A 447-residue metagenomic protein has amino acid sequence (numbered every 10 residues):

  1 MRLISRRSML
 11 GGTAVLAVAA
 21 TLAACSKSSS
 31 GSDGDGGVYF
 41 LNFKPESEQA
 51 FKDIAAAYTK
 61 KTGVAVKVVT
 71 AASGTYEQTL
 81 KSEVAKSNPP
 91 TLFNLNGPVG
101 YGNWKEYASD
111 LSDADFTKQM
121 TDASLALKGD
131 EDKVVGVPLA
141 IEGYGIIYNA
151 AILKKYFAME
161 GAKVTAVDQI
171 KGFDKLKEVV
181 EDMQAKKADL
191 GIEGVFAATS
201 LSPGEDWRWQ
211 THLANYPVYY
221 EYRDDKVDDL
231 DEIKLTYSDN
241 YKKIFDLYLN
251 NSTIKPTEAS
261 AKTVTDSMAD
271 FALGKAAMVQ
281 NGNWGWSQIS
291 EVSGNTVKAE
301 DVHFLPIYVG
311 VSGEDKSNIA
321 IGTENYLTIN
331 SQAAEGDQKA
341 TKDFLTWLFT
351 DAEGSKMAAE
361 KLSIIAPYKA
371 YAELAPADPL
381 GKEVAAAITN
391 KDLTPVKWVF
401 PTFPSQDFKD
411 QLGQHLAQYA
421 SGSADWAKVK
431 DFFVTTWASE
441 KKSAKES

Functional and structural regions predicted by a protein language model:
R2-G100, D113-K118, E160, V311 (+4 more regions): Conserved N-terminal structural module of periplasmic/extracytoplasmic solute-binding proteins
K61, T253, G294-S363: Extracytoplasmic/periplasmic substrate-recognition and gating elements
T70-T79, K171-K175, A259-L273: Short helix-initiation/N-cap motifs at beta->coil->alpha
N96-K154, R208, D301-L305: Hinge/lid segment of periplasmic solute-binding proteins
S112-A126, D168-Q169, S200-P203, Y219-K243 (+3 more regions): Short, solvent-exposed loop/beta-turn-alpha elements that line the ligand-binding surface or hinge of extracytoplasmic
K133-L139, Y144, D174-L230: Extracytoplasmic/periplasmic solute-binding protein
E178-E181, D225-A261: Glycine-centered hinge/linker elements that transmit conformational signals in sensory and ligand-binding systems
I321, I364-K369, V384-A438: C-terminal capping/gating helix-and-loop segments adjacent to ligand/active sites or protein-protein/ligand interfaces
